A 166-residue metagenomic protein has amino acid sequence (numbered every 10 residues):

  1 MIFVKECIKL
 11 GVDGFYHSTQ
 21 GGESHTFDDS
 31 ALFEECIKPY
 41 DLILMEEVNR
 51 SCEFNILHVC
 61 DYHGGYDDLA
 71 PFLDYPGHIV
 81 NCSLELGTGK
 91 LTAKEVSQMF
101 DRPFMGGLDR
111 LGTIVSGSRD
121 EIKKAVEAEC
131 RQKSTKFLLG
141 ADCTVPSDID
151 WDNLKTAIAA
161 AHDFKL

Functional and structural regions predicted by a protein language model:
M1-L166: Active-site loop segments of alpha/beta catalytic cores
